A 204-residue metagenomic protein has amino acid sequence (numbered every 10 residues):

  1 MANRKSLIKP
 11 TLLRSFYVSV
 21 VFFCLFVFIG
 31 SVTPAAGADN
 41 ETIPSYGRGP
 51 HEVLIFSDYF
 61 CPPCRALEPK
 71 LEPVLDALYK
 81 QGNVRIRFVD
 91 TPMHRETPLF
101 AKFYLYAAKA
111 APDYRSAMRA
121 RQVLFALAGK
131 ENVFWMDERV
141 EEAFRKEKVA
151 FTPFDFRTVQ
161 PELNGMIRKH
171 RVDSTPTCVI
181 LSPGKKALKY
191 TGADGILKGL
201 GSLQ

Functional and structural regions predicted by a protein language model:
M1-R14: N-terminal secretory signal peptides that target proteins for export/translocation
V18-G30: Bacterial N-terminal signal peptides
P34-A38: Boundary at the C-terminal end of the N-terminal hydrophobic targeting segment
I43-P44: Non-catalytic pre-domain segments flanking phosphatase-related domains
G47-F60: Short active-site neighborhood of thiol/selenol oxidoreductases, capturing the structured segment around
F56, E68, V140-Q204: C-terminal cap of thioredoxin/glutaredoxin-like
Y59, R65-E141, H170-D173: Structural alpha/beta surface segment adjacent to cysteine/selenocysteine redox centers across thiol/disulfide enzymes
